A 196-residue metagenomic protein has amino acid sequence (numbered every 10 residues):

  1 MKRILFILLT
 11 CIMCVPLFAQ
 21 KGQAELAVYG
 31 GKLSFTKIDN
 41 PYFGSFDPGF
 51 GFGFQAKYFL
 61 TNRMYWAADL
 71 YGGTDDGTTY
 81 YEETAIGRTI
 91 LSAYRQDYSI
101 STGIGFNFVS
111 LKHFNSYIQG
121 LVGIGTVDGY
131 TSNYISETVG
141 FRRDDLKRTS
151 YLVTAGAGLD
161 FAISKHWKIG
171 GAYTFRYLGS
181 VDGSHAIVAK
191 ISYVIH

Functional and structural regions predicted by a protein language model:
M1-I4, A19-Q20: Positively charged n-region of N-terminal signal peptides that target proteins for export
I4-M13: Sec-dependent N-terminal signal peptides
A19-L60, M64-D69, A186-V188, S192-H196: Short glycine/proline- and aromatic-enriched beta-strand/turn motifs that initiate or cap beta-hairpins
G22-A24, F46-F52, Y94-I100, F114 (+2 more regions): Residues that define the transmembrane beta-barrel architecture of outer-membrane proteins
G30-T36, L70-D76, V122-D128, F175-G179 (+1 more regions): Transmembrane beta-strands of outer-membrane beta-barrel pores
F35-S45, Y71-Y98, T126-Y151: Flexible, solvent-exposed loop segments that connect beta-strands
F52-Y58, I100-F106, G120-I124, A155-F161 (+3 more regions): Residues on the lipid-exposed face of transmembrane beta-strands in outer-membrane beta-barrel proteins
N62-W66, K112-F114, F161-I169: Repeated loop/turn-to-beta-strand initiation elements of outer-membrane beta-barrel proteins
